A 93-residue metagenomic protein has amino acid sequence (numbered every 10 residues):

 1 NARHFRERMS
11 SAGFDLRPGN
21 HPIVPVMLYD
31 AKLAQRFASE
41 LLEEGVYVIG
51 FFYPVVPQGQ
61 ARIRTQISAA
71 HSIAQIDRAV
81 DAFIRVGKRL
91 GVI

Functional and structural regions predicted by a protein language model:
A2-G45, V55, G59-Q60, I67-A69: Conserved PLP-binding catalytic core of the aspartate aminotransferase-like
E43-Y47, P54-I93: PLP-dependent enzyme catalytic core of the Aspartate aminotransferase-like
